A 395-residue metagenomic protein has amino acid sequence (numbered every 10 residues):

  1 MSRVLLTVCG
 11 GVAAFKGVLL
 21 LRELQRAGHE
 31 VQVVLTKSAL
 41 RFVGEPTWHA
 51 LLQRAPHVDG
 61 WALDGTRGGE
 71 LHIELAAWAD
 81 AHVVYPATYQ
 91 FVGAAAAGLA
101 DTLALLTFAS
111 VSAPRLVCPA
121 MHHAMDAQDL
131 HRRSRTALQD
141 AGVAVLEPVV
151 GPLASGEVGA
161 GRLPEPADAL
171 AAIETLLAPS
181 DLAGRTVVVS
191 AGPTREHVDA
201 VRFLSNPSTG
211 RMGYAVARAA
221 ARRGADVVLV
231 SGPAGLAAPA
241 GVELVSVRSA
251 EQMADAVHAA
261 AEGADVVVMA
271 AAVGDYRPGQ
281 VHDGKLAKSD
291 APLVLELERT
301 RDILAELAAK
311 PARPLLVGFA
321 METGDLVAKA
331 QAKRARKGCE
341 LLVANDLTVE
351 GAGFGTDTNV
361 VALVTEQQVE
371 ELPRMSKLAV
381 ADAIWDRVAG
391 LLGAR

Functional and structural regions predicted by a protein language model:
M1-R395: A cross-family phosphate/adenosyl-ligand binding-site feature
